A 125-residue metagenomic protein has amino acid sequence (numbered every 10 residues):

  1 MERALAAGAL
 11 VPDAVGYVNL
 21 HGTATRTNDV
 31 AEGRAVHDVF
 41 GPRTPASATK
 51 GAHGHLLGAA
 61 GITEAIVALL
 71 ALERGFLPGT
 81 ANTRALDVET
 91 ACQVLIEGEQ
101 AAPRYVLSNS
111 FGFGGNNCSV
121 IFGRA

Functional and structural regions predicted by a protein language model:
M1-A125: Conserved "HGTGT" condensation-loop signature of ketosynthase/thiolase-family condensing enzymes that catalyze
